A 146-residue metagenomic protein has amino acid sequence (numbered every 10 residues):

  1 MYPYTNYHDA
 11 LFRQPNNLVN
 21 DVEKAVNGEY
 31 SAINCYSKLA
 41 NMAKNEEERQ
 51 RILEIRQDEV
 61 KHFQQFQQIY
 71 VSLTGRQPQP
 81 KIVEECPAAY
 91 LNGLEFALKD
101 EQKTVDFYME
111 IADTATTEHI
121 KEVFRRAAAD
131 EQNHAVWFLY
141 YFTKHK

Functional and structural regions predicted by a protein language model:
M1-K146: Non-heme di-metal
